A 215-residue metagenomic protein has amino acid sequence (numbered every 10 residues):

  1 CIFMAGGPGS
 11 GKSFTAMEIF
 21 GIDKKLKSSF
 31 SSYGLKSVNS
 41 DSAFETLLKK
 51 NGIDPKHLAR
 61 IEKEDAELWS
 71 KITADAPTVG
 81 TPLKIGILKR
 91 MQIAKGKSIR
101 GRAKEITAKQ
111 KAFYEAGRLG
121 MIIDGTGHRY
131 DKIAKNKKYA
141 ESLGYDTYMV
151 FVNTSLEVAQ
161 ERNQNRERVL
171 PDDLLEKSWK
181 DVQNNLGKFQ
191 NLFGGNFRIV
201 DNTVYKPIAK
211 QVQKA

Functional and structural regions predicted by a protein language model:
I2-F3: Short hydrophobic/aromatic beta-strand immediately N-terminal to the Walker A/P-loop
G7-P8: The conserved Walker
G11: Conserved glycine(s) of the Walker
T15: Hydrophobic positions on the alpha1 helix immediately C-terminal to the Walker A/P-loop
I19-G120, D131: Conserved substrate/cofactor phosphate-moiety recognition/catalytic segment in nucleotide-dependent phosphotransferases
E115-I122, E141-D146: Short, surface-exposed connector motifs at secondary-structure boundaries
H128, E141-E161: Conserved phosphate-donor/acceptor-positioning beta-strand/loop module used by diverse small-molecule
L156-A215: Conserved GTP-binding G-domain of TRAFAC-class P-loop NTPases and closely related GTPase folds
